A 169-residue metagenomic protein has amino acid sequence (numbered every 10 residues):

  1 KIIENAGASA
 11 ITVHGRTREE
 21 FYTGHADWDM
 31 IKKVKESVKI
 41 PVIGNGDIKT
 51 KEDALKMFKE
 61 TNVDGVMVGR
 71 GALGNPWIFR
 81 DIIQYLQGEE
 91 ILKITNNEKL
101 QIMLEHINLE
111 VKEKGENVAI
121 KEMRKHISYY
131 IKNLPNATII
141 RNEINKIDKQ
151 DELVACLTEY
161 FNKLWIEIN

Functional and structural regions predicted by a protein language model:
K1-A10, Y22, D29, K33-G44 (+1 more regions): Alpha/beta catalytic cores of nucleotide-metabolism and tRNA/nucleoside-modifying enzymes
V13-T23: Glycine-rich, proline-tolerant flexible connector loops at the mouths of alpha/beta enzymes
